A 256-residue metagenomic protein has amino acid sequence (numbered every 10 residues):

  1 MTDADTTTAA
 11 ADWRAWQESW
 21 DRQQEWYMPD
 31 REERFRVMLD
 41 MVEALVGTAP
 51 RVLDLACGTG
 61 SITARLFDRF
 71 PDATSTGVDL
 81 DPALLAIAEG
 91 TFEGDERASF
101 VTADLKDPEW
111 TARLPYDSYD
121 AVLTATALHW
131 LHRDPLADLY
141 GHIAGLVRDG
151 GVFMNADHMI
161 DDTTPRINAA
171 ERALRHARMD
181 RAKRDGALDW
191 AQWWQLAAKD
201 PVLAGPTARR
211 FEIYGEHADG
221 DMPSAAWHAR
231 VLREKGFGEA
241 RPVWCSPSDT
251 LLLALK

Functional and structural regions predicted by a protein language model:
M1-G47, S61-R65: Conserved class I S-adenosyl-L-methionine
L53, S61-E109: Class I SAM-dependent methyltransferase SAM/SAH-binding core
A56: Conserved S-adenosyl-L-methionine
L123: A conserved beta-strand element that flanks and buttresses the S-adenosyl-L-methionine
A137-D149: A short glycine-rich, Lys/Arg-flanked "PGG" loop and its adjoining helix->strand segment in the class I
M154-K183: Conserved class I S-adenosyl-L-methionine
G220-K235: Short alpha-helix
K235-K256: Core SAM-dependent methyltransferase catalytic element
